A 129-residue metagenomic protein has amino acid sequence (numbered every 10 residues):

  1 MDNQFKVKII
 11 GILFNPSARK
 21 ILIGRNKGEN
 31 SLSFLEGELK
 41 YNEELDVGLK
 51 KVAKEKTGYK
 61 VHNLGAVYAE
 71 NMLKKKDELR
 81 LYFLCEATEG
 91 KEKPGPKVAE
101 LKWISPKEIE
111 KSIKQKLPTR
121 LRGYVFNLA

Functional and structural regions predicted by a protein language model:
M1-I21, E38, V67-A69: Conserved N-terminal beta-strand and adjoining loop/helix that marks the start of the Nudix/MutT-like hydrolase domain
Q4-K6, F34, V61, K76-R80: Short connector loops at helix/strand junctions that flank enzyme active sites, especially segments positioning acidic
L13-S17, N26, C85-A87: Active-site beta-strand termini and strand-to-loop segments that position acidic
S17-K56: Conserved Nudix-box catalytic region and its N-terminal flanking loop in Nudix hydrolases and closely related
E29-L32, P96-A129: Nudix hydrolase/Nudix homology domain
Y59-Y68: A short coil-to-beta-strand element that immediately follows conserved catalytic motifs
E70-E92, K102, P106, Y124 (+1 more regions): Active-site-adjacent beta-strand/loop module that shapes the phosphate/pyrophosphate-binding cleft
